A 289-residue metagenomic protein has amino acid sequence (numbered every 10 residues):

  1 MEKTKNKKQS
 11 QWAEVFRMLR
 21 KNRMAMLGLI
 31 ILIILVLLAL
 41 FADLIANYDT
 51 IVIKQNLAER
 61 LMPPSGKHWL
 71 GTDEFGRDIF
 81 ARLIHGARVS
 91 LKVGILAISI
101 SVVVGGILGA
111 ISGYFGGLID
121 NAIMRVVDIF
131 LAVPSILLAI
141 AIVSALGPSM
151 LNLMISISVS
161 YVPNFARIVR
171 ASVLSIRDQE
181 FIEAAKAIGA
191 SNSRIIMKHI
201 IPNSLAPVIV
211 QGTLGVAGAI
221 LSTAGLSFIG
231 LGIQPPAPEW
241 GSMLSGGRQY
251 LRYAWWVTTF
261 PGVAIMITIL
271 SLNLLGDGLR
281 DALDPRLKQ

Functional and structural regions predicted by a protein language model:
M1-G106, A110-I111, G117-L118, A132 (+5 more regions): Gly/Trp-centered helix-boundary motif
M26-I30, A122, S193, M197 (+2 more regions): Signature of the 12-TM Major Facilitator Superfamily
L35, A110, A139-S144, L153 (+4 more regions): Transmembrane alpha-helix boundary and packing residues in multipass membrane permease domains and related
W69, D73, I79, I100-G105 (+2 more regions): Generic hydrophobic transmembrane alpha-helix motif, especially the helices
R88-V104, S193-G225, L272: Transmembrane alpha-helices
I98-S99, S158-Y161, S172, Q211-V216 (+2 more regions): Residue-level hotspots within the lipid-embedded alpha helices of multi-pass solute transporters
I142-A145, I157, S172-V173, S222-A264: Glycine-rich helix-loop "coupling/hinge" segments at transmembrane-helix boundaries in multipass transporters
